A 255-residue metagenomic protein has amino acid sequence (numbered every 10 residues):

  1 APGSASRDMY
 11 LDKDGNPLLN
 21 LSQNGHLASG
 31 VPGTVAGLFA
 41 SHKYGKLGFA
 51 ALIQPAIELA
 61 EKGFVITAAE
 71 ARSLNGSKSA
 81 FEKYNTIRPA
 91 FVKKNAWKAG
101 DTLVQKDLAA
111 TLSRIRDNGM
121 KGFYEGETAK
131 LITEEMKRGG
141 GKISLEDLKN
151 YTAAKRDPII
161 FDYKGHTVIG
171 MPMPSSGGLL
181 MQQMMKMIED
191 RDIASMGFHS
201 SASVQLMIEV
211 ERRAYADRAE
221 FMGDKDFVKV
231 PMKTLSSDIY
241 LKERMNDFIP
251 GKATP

Functional and structural regions predicted by a protein language model:
A1-E125, A129-P172, S176, S236 (+1 more regions): Noncatalytic scaffold domains of N-terminal-nucleophile
T34, G177, S203, M207: Hydrophobic (often cysteine-bearing) scaffold residues that line and stabilize catalytic clefts of nucleotide/cofactor
D190-P255: Internal maturation/activation junctions in enzymes
